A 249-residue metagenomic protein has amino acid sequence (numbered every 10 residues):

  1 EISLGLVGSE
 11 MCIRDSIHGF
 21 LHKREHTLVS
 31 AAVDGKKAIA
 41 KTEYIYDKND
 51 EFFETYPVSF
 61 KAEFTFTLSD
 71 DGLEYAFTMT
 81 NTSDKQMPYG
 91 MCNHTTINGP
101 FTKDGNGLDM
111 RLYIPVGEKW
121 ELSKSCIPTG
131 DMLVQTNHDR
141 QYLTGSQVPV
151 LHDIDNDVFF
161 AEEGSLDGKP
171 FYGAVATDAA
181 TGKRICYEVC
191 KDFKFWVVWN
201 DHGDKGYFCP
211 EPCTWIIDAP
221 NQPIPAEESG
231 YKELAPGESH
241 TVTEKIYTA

Functional and structural regions predicted by a protein language model:
E1-I13: Short, small-residue-biased leader/transition segments that mark boundaries at the very start of proteins
V7-E10, F77, K232-T248: Short Pro-Gly-centered flexible turn/kink motifs
R14-D70: Extended, loop-rich substrate-binding clefts of extracytoplasmic carbohydrate-active enzymes
S16-A31, S146-S229: Acidic/His-leaning functional-site neighborhoods
F20, G90-N98: Histidine-centered catalytic micro-motifs
K37, P57-K61, L68-E74, D84-P88 (+3 more regions): Coil-to-beta-strand transition motifs
M79-S83, N200: Asparagine-centered strand-capping/turn motif at beta-strand->loop junctions
Q86, T96-C190: Active-site/ligand-binding surface loops and adjacent short beta/alpha elements that line catalytic pockets across
